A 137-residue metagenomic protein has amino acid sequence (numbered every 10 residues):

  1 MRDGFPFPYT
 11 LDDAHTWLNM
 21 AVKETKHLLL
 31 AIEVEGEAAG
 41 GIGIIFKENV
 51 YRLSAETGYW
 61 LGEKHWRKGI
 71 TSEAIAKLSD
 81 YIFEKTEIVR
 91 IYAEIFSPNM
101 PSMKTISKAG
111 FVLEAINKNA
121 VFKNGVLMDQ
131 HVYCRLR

Functional and structural regions predicted by a protein language model:
M1-N19: Conserved GNAT-fold acetyl-CoA-binding loop/helix
G4, P8, K26, E33: Short gly/ser-rich anion-binding loops that grip negatively charged ligand groups
L18-A31: A short helix-loop-beta-strand connector motif used in the catalytic cores of GNAT acetyltransferases and, in some
L29-R137: Acyl-donor (CoA/ACP) binding surface of acyl/acetyltransferases
